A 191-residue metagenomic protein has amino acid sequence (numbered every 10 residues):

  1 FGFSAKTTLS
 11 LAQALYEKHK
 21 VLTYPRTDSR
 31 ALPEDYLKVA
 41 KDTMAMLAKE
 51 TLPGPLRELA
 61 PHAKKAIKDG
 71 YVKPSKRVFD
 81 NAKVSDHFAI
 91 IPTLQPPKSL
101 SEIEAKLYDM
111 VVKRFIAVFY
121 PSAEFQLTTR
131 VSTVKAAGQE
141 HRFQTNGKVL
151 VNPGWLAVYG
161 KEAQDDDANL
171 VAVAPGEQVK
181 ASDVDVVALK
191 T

Functional and structural regions predicted by a protein language model:
F1-T191: Core catalytic DNA strand-manipulation module of type IA topoisomerases
